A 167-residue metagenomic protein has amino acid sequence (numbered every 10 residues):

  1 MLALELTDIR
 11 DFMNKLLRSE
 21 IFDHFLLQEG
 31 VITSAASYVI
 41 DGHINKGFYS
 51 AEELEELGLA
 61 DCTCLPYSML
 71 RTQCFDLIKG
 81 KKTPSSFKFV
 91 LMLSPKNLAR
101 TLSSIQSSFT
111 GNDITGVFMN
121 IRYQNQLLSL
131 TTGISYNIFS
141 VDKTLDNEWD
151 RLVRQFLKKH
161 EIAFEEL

Functional and structural regions predicted by a protein language model:
M1-Y67: Charge-rich, low-complexity N-terminal segments
L2-L6, E55, L59, L70 (+4 more regions): Generic alpha-helix detector with strongest preference for long hydrophobic helices that associate with membranes
G30-S34, Y38, H43, T110 (+3 more regions): Short, surface-exposed, charged/polar-biased interaction segments
I32, N45, K96-L98, L128 (+1 more regions): Generic "edge-of-domain/loop-turn" microfeature
V39, I44, Y49, E55-L57 (+4 more regions): General N-terminal targeting signals
L59-L127: Surface-exposed, low-hydrophobicity interaction/linker segments
L128-L167: Mixed-charge, glycine-accented linear interaction segment located at domain edges/termini
